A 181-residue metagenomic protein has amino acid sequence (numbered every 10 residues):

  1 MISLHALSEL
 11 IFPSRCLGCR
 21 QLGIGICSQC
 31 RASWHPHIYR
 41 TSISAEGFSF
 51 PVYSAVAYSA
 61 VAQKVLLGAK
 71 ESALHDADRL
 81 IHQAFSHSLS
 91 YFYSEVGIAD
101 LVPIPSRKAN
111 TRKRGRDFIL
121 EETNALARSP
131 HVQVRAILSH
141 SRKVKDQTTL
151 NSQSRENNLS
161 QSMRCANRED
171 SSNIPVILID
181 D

Functional and structural regions predicted by a protein language model:
M1-D180: Glycine-rich phosphate/pyrophosphate-handling loop used in enzymes and phosphotransfer proteins
